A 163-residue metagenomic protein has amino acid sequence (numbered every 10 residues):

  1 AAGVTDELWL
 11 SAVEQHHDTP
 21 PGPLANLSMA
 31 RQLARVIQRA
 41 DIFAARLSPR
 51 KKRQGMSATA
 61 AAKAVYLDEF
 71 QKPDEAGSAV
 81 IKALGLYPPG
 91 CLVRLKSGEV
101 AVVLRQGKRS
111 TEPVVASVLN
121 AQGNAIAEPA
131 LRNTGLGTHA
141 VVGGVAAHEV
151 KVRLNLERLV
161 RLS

Functional and structural regions predicted by a protein language model:
A1-S163: Histidine- and acidic-residue-rich, metal-dependent catalytic cores
